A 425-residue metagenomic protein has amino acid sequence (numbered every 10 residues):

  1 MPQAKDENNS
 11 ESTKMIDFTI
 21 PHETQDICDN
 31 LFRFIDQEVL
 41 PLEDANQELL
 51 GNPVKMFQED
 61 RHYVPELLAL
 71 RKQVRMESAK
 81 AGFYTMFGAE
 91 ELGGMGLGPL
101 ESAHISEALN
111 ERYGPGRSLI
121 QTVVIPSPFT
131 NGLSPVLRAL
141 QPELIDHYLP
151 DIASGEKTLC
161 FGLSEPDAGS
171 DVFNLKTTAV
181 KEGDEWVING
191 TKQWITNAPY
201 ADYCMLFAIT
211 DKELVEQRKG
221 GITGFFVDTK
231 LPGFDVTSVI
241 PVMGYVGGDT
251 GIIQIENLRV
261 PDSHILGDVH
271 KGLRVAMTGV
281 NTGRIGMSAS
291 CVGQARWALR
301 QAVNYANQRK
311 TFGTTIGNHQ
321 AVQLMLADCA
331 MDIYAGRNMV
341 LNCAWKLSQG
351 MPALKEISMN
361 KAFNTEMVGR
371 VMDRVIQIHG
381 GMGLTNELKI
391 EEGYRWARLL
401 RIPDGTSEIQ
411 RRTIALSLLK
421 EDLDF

Functional and structural regions predicted by a protein language model:
P2-R117, I125, A139-L144, D151-E156 (+4 more regions): Alpha-helical interface subdomain recognition
L97, S170, H264-V269: Cytochrome P450 core scaffold surrounding the K-helix E-X-X-R motif and the conserved "meander" helix-loop region
I120-E143, G169: N-terminal glycine-rich flavin-associated loop
G155-L163, F207: A short, Trp-centered hydrophobic/proline-enriched beta-strand micro-motif
D167-S170, W194-N197, V215-E216, P241-D249: Short Gly/Pro-enriched turn/cap motifs at secondary-structure boundaries
N174, K230-R259: Flexible, small-/acidic-enriched active-site or ligand-binding loops
K176-T178: Short, surface-exposed charged micro-motifs
E185, N189-V236: A short core secondary-structure module
